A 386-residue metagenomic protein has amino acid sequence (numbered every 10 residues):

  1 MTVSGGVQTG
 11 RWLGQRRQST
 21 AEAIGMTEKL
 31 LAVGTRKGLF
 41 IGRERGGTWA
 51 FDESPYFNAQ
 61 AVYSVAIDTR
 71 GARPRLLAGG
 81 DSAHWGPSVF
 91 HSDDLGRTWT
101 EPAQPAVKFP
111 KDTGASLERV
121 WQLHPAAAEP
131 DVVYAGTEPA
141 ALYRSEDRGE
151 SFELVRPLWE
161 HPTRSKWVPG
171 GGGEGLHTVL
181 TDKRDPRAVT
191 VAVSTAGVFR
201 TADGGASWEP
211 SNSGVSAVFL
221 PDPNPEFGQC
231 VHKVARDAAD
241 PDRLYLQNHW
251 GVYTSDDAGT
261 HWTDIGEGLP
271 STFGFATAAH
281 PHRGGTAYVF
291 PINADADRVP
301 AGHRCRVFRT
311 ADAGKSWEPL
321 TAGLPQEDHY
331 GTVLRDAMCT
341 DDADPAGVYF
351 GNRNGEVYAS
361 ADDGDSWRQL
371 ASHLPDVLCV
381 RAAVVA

Functional and structural regions predicted by a protein language model:
T2-A386: Extracellular glycan-interacting surfaces
